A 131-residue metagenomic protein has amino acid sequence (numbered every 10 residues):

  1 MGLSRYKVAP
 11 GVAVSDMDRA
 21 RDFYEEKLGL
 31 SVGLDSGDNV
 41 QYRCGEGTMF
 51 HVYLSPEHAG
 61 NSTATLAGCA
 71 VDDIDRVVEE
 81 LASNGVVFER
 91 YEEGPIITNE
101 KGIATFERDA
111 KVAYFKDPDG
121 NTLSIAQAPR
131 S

Functional and structural regions predicted by a protein language model:
M1-R19, M49, A64-A67, A126-S131: N-terminal beta-strand motif that seeds the catalytic metal site of vicinal oxygen chelate
L3, L30, V112-Y114: Conserved short hydrophobic patches within well-ordered secondary structure
G11, D38-N39, V112: A short, glycine- and basic residue-enriched loop/turn that sits immediately adjacent to a domain's principal
D16-D18, A67-T122, A128-R130: Vicinal oxygen chelate
D18-S31: Amphipathic alpha-helical segments
S31-D72, E89-R90, R108, T122-Q127: Conserved short beta-strand elements that form part of the metal-binding/catalytic scaffold of enzyme active sites
